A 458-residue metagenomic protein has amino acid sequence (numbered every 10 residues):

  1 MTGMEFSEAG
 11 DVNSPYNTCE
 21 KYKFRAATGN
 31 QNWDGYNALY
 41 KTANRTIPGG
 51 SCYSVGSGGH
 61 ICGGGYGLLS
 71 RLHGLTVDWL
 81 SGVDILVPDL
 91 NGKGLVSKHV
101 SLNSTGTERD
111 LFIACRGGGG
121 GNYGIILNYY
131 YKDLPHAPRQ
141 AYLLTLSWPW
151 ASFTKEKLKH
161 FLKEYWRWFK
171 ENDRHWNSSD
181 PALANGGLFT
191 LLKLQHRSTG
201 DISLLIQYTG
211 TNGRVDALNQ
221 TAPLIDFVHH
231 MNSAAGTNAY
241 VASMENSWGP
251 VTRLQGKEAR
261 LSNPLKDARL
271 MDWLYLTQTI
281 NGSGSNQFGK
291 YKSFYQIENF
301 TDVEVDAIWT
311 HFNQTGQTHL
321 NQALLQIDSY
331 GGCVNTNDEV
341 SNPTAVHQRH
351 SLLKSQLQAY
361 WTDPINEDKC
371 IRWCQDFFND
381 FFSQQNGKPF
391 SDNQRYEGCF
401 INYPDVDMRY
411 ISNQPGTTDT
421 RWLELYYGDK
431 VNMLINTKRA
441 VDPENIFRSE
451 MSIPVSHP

Functional and structural regions predicted by a protein language model:
M1-W150: FAD-binding core of FAD-dependent oxidoreductases, characterized by glycine-rich FAD pyrophosphate-binding loops
Q140-P458: Cofactor-binding catalytic cores of oxidoreductases
